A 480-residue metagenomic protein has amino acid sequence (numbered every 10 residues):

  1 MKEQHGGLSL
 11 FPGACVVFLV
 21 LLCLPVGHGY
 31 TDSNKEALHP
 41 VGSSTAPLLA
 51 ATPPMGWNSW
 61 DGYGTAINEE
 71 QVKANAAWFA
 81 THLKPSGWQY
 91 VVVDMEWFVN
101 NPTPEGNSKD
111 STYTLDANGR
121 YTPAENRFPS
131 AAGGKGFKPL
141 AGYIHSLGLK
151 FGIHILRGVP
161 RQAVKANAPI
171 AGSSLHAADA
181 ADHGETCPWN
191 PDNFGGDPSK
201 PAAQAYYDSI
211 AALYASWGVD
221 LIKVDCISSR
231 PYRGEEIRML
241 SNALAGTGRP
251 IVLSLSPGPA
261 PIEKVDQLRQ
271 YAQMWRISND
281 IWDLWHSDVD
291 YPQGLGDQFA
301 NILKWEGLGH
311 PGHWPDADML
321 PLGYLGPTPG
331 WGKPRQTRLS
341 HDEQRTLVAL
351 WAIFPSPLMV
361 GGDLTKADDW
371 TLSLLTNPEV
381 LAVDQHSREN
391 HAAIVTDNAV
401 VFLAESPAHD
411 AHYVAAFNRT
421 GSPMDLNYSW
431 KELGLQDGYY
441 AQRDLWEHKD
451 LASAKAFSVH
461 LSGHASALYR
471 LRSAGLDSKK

Functional and structural regions predicted by a protein language model:
A14-P25: Bacterial N-terminal signal peptides
Y30-K73, W78: N-terminal module-boundary/linker segments of secreted carbohydrate-active enzymes
P53-S59, Q89-D94, V99, K150-I155 (+7 more regions): Structural recognition of the beta-strand scaffold that forms the well-ordered cores of secreted hydrolase catalytic
A80-Y143, L147-A215, V219-C226: Aromatic-lined carbohydrate-binding/catalytic grooves of carbohydrate-active enzymes
L149-V164, A245-I262: Aromatic-lined carbohydrate-recognition surfaces of secreted/lumenal glycan-active proteins
A180-G184, D197-S199, A205, S209 (+2 more regions): Glycan-recognition surfaces
R345, W351-F354, M359-G361, V395-L435: Carbohydrate-binding surface patches
A452-K480: C-terminal beta-strand-rich structural cap/linker in extracellular carbohydrate-active enzymes
